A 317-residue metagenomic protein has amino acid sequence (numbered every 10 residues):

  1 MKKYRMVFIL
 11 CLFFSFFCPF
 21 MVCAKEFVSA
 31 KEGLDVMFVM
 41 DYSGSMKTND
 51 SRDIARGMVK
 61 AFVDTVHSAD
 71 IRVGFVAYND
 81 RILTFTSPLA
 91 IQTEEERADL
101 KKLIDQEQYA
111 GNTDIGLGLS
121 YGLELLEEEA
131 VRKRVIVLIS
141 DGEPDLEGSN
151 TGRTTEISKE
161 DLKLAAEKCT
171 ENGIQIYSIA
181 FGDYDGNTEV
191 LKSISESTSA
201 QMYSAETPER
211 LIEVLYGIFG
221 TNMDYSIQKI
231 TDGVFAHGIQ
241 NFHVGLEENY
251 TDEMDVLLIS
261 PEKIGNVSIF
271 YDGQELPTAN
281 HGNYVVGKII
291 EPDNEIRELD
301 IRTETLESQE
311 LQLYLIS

Functional and structural regions predicted by a protein language model:
M1-F8: Bacterial N-terminal signal peptides that target proteins for export
I9-P19: Bacterial N-terminal signal peptides
C18-A30: Sec-dependent signal peptide cleavage junction
V28-A90, E107, I115-G122, E127 (+2 more regions): Von Willebrand factor
G33, D70, V131-K133, G173 (+2 more regions): A general structural motif
D50, Q106-E107, N112, L117 (+4 more regions): VWA/integrin I-like adhesion module and closely mimicked acidic/polar interface patches used
M202-S317: C-terminal "exit" segments of structured domains
